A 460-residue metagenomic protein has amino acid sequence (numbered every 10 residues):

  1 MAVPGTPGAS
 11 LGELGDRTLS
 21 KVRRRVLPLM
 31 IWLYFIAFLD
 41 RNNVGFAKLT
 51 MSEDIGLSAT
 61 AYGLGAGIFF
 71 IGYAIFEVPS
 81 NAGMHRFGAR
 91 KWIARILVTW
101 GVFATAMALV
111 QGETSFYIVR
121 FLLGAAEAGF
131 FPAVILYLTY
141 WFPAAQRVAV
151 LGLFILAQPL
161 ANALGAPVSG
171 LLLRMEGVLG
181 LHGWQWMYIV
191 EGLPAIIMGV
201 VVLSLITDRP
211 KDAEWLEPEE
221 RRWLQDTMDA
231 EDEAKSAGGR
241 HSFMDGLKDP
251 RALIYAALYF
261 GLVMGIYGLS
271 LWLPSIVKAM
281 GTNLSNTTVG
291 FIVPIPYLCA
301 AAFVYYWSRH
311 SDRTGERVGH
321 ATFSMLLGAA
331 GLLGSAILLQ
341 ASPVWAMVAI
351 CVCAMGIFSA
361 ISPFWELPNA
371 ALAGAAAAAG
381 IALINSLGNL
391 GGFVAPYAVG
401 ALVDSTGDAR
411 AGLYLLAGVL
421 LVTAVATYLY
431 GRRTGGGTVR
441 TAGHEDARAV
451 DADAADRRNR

Functional and structural regions predicted by a protein language model:
V44-G45, M244-S308, I361, W365 (+1 more regions): Extracytoplasmic gate region of multi-pass secondary transporters
G56, G88, L109-S115, A126 (+3 more regions): Helix-breaking motifs and short loop linkers at transmembrane-helix boundaries and internal kinks in secondary membrane
I75-T114: Conserved MFS/SLC helix-loop-helix module at the cytosolic interface between two early adjacent transmembrane helices
F76-A89, A302-E316, V403: Helix-to-loop junctions at the C-terminal end of transmembrane segments in multipass secondary transporters
V119-L156: Cytoplasmic helix-loop-helix junction between adjacent transmembrane helices in 12-TM secondary transporters
V148-L173, P194-A195, N385-A395: Glycine-rich segments within core transmembrane alpha-helices of 12-TM secondary carriers
R317-L367: C-terminal transmembrane helical hairpin of 12-TM major facilitator-type secondary transporters
A371-D408: A late C-terminal transmembrane helix in Major Facilitator Superfamily
